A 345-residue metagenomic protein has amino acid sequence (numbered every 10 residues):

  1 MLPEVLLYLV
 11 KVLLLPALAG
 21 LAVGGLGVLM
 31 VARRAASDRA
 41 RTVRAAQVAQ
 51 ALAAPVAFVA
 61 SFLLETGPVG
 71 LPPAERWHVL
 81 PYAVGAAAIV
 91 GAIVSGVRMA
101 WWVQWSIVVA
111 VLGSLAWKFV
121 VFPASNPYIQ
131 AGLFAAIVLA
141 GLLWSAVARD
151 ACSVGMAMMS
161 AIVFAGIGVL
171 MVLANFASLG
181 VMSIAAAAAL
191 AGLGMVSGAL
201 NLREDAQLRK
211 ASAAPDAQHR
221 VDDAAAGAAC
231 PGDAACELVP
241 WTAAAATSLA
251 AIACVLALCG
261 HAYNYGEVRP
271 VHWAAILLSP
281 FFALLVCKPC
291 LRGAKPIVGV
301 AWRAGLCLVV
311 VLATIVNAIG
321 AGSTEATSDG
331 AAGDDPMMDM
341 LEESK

Functional and structural regions predicted by a protein language model:
M1-A151, L291-G293, I297, V309-K345: N-terminal topogenic module of multi-pass integral membrane proteins
L2-L18, G180-A188, L200-P215, H219-K345: C-terminal transmembrane helix-loop-helix hairpin of multi-pass membrane proteins
I107-P215, V221-A262: Generic multipass alpha-helical transmembrane bundles of integral membrane proteins
